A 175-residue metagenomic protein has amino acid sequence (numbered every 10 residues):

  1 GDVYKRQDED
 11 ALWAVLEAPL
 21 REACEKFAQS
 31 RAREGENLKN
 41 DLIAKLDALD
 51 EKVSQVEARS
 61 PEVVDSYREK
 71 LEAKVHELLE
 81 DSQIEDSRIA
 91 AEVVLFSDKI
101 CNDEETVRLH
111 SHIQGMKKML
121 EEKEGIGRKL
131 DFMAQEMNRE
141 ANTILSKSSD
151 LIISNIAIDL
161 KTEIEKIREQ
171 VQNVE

Functional and structural regions predicted by a protein language model:
G1-Y4: Short, small-residue-biased leader/transition segments that mark boundaries at the very start of proteins
R6-D10: Interdomain "switch/hinge" adjacent to the Bergerat
L12-L16, L38-K45, Y67, K74 (+7 more regions): Amphipathic alpha-helix face/heptad-repeat signature
A18-E25, A44-D47, E51, S111-Q114 (+3 more regions): Generic structural signal for well-ordered, non-membrane alpha-helices
L20, K26, S30-E77: Long, charge-dense, solvent-exposed interaction surfaces that engage phosphate-rich ligands
Q29, R33, Q55-A58, E62 (+6 more regions): General structural signal for alpha-helix termini and helix-helix connectors
V56-T106: Small-residue-rich helix-loop
L109, I113-E175: C-terminal non-catalytic interaction appendages of large macromolecular assemblies
